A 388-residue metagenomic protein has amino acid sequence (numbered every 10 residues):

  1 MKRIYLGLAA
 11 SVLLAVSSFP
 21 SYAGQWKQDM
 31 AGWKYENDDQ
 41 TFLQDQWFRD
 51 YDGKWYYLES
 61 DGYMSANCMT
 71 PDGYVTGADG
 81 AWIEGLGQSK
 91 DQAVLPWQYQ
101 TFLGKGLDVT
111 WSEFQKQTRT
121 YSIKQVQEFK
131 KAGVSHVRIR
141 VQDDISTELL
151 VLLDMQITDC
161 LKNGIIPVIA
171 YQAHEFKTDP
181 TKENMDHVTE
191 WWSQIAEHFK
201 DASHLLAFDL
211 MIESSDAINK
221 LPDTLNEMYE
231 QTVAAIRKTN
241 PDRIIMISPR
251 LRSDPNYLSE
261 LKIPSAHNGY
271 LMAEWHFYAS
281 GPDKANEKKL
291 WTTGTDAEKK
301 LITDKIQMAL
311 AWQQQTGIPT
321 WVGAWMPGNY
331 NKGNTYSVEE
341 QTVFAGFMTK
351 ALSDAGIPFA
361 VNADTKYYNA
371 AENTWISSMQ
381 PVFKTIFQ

Functional and structural regions predicted by a protein language model:
K2-A93: Extracellular adhesion/carbohydrate-binding repeat motifs centered on closely spaced tryptophans
G85-H136, T385: N-terminal carbohydrate-binding accessory modules
K105-Y121, V141, P180-E183, P282-L301 (+1 more regions): Acidic/histidine-rich helix-loop elements that form or flank divalent-metal/phosphate-binding sites at the catalytic
T110-F114, H136, Q142-S146, A173-K177 (+5 more regions): Solvent-exposed loop/turn segments at secondary-structure junctions within structured extracellular/periplasmic domains
Y121-E175, M185-E190, Q194, H198 (+2 more regions): Aromatic-lined substrate-binding rim segments of carbohydrate-active enzymes
I145-L152, A173-H187, D216-I218, N286-T292 (+2 more regions): Surface-exposed, active-site-proximal loop segments in enzymatic domains
T189-L290, D296, D304-G328, K350 (+1 more regions): Active-site region of glycoside hydrolase catalytic domains
T303-Q388: Substrate-binding cleft of secreted/luminal carbohydrate-active enzymes
